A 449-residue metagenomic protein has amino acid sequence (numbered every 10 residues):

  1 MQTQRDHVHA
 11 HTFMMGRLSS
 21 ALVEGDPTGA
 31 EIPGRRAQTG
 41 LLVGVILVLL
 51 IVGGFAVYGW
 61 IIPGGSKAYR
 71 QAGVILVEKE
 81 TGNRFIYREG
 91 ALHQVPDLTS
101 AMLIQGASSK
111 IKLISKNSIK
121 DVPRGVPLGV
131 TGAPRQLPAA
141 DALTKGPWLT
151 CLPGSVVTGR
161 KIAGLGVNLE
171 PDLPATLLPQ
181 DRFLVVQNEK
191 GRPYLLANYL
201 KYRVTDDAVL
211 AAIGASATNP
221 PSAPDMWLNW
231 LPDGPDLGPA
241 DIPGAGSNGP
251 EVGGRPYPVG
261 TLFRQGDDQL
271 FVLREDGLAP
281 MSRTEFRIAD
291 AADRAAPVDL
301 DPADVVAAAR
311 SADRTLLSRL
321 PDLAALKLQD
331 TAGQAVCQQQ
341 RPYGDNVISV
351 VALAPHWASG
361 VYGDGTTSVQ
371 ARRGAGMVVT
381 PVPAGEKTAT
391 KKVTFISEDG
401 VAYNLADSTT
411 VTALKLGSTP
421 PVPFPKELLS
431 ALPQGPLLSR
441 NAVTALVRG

Functional and structural regions predicted by a protein language model:
M1-G449: Short, surface-exposed polybasic-aromatic patches that bind anionic ligands, especially phosphate groups
